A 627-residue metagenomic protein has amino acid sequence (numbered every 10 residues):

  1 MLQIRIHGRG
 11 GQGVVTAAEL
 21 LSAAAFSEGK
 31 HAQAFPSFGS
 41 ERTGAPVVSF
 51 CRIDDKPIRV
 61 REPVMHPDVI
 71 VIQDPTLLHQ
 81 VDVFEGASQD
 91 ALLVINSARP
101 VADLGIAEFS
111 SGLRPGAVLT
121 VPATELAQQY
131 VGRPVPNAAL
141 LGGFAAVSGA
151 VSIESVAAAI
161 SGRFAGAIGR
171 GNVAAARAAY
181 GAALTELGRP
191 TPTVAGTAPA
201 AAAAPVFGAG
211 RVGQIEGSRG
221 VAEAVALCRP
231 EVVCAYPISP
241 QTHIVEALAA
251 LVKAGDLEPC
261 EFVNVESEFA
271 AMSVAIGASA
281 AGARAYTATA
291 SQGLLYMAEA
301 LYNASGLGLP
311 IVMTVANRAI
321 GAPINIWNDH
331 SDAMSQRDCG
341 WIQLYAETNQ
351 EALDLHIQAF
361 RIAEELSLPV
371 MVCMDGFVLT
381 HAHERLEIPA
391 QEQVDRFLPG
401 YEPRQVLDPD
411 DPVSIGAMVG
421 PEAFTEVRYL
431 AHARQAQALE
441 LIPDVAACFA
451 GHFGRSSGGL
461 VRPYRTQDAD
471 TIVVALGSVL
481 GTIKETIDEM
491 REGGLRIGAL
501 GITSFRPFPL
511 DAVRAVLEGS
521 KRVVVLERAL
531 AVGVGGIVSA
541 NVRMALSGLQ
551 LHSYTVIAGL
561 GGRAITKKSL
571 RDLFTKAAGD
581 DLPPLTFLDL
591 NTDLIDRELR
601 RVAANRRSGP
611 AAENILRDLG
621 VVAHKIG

Functional and structural regions predicted by a protein language model:
M1-G217, F508-D511, L526-R528, G536: Active-site cofactor/cluster-binding pocket
L2-I4, G8-R9, G181-S335, G340 (+1 more regions): Thiamine diphosphate
L2-I70, C228-E266, D468, V474-L500: Anionic-ligand anchoring segments at beta-strand to alpha-helix junctions in alpha/beta enzyme folds, i.e., glycine
G10, G142-G143, V147, V151-S152 (+2 more regions): Peripheral docking tails and interdomain loops at the edges of cofactor- or intermediate-handling domains
A158, A167-R170, L184-G196, F377-D410 (+3 more regions): Terminal amphipathic helices with adjacent charged low-complexity linkers/tails
Q214-V221, A447-T471, K484: Glycine-/acidic-rich phosphate or pyrophosphate-binding loops and their flanking alpha/beta elements
W327-G376, G400-Y401, L551-R563: Conserved thiamine diphosphate
V370-R462: Conformationally flexible catalytic loops at phosphate/diphosphate-handling active centers
